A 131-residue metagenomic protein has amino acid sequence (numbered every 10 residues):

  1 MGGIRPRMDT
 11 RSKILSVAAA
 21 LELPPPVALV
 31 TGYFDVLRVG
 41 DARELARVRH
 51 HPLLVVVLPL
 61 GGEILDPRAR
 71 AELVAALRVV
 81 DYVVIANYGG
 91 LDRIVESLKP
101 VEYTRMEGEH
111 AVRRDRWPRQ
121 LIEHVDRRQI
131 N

Functional and structural regions predicted by a protein language model:
M1-N131: Nucleotidyltransferase catalytic core that binds NTPs
